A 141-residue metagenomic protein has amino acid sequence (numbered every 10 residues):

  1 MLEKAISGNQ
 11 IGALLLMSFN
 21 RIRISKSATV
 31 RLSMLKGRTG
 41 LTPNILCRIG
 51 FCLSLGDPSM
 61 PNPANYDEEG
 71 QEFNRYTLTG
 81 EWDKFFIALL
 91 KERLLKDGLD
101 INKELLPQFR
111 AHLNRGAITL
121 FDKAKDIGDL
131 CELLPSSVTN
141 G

Functional and structural regions predicted by a protein language model:
M1-L15: N-terminal amphipathic/basic-hydrophobic helices that include classical n-h-c signal peptides and signal-anchor
I11-S33: Short N-terminal edge-element motif at the start of the domain
A28, P43-L46, F109: Amphipathic alpha-helical interface surfaces
K36: The alpha-helix within a helix-turn-helix
L41-A64: Short, basic amphipathic alpha-helical segments that act as recognition/interaction helices in nucleic-acid-binding
G56-K96: Short, positively charged interaction helices/loops
T79-A124: Intrinsically disordered, low-complexity, charge-dense segments enriched in Lys/Arg and Glu/Asp interspersed
D129-G141: Glycine-rich, aromatic-bearing surface loops/beta-hairpins
